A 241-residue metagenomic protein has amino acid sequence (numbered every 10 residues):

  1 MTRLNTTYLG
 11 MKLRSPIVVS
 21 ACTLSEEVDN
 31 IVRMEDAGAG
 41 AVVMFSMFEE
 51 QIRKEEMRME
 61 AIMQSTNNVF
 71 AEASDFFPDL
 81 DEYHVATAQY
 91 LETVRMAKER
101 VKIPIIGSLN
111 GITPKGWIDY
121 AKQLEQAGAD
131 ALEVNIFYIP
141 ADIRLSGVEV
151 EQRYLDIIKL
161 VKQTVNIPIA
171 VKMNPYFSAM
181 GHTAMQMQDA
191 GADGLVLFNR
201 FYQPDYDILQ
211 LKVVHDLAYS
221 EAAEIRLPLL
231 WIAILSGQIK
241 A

Functional and structural regions predicted by a protein language model:
M1-V18, Y90-K98: N-terminal amphipathic alpha-helix/helix-capping segment at the start of soluble metabolic enzymes
C22, V28-F70, V85-I106, N110-A241: Alpha/beta enzyme core
E72-D81: Short glycine/proline- and acidic residue-enriched helix-loop micro-motifs that form flexible lids or anion-recognition
